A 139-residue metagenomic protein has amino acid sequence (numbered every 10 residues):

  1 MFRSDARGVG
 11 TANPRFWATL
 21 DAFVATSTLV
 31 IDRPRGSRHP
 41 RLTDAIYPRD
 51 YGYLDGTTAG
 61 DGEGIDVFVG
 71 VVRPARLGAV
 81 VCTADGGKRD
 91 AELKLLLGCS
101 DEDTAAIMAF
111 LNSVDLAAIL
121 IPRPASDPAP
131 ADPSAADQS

Functional and structural regions predicted by a protein language model:
F2-S139: Hydrophobic N-terminal alpha-helices or hydrophobic patches in metabolic proteins across all domains of life
